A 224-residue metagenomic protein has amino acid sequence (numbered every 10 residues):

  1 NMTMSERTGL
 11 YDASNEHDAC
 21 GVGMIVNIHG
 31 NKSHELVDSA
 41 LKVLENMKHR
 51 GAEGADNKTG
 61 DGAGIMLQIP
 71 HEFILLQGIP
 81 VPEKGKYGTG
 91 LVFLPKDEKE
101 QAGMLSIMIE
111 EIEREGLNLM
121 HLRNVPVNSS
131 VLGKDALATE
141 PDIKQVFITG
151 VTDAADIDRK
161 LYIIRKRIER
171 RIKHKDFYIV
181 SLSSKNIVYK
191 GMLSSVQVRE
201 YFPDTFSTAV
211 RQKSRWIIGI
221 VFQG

Functional and structural regions predicted by a protein language model:
N1-G224: N-terminal segments that mediate ammonia production and transfer in glutamine-dependent amidotransferase systems
